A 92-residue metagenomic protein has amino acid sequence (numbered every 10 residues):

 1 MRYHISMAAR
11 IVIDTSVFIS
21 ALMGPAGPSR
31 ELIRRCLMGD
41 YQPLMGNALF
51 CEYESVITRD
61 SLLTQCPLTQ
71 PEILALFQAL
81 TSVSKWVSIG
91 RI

Functional and structural regions predicted by a protein language model:
M1-M45: Short, well-structured N-terminal submotif of metal-dependent ribonuclease cores
R35-I92: PIN-domain endoribonuclease scaffold, especially VapC-family toxins
